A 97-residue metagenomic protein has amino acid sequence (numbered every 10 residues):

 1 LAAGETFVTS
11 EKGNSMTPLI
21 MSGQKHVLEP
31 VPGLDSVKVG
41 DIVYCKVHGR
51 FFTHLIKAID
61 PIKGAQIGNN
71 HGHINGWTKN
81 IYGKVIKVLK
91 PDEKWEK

Functional and structural regions predicted by a protein language model:
L1-K97: Extended hydrophobic leader/signal-anchor segments used for secretion and membrane insertion
